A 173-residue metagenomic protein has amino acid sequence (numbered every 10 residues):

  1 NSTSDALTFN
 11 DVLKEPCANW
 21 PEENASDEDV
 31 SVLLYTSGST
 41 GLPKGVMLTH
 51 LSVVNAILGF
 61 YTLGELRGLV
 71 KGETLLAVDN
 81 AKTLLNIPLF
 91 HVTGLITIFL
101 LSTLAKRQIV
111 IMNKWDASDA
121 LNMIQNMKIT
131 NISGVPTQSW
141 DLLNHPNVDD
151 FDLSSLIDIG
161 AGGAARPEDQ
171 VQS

Functional and structural regions predicted by a protein language model:
N1-D27, V54: ANL superfamily adenylate-forming
S2, I87, D116, I129-Q172: Adenylate-forming
F9-N10, E28, H50-L51, I87 (+2 more regions): Structural detector for helix-capping/boundary residues
P16-Y35, L42, G72-K82: Conserved pre-ATP/AMP-binding loop-to-beta segment of ANL
V30, T36-S39, T83, L89 (+3 more regions): Conserved S/T- and glycine-rich ATP-binding loop of Class I adenylate-forming
S31-G59: Conserved AMP-binding A3 loop
S39, K106, G163: Conserved G/P- and acidic residue-centered "switch" motifs that form tight phosphate/ATP-binding loops in soluble
V54-K82, F90-N131, H145: Conserved AMP-binding/adenylation subdomain of ANL enzymes
